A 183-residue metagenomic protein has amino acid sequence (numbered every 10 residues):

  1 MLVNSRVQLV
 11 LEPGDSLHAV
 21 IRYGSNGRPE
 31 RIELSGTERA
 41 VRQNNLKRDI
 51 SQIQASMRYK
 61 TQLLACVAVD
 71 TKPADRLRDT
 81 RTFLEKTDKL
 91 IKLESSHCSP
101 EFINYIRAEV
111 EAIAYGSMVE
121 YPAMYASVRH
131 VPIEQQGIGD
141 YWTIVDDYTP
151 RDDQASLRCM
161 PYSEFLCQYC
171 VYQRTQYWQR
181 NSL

Functional and structural regions predicted by a protein language model:
M1-C98: A non-transmembrane, solvent-exposed segment enriched in polar/low-complexity residues
R39-V41, G139, C159: Serine-centered coil/turn micro-motif
K86, D140-I144, F165-Q168: Charge-rich, solvent-exposed alpha-helical interaction surfaces
S99-F102, I106-E109: Structural signature of alpha-solenoid helical repeat junctions
R107-S117: Long, leucine/valine-rich, helix-dominated scaffolding and oligomerization segments
Y115-A126, D153: Amphipathic alpha-helical coiled-coil segments
Y125-D146, L183: Alpha-helical repeat scaffolds
D147-L183: Long, charge-rich alpha-helical interaction segments
